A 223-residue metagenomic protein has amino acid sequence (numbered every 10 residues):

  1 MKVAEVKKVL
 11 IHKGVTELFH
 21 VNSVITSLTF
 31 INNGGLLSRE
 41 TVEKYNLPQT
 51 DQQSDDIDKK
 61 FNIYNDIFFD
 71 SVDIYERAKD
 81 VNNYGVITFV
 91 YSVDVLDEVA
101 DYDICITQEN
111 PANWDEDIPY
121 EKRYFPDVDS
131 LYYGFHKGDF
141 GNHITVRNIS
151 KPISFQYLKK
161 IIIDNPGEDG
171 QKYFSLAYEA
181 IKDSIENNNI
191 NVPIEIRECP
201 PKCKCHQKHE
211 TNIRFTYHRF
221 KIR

Functional and structural regions predicted by a protein language model:
M1-R223: Active-site-proximal loop/hinge segments that shape catalytic or ion-binding/gating pockets
